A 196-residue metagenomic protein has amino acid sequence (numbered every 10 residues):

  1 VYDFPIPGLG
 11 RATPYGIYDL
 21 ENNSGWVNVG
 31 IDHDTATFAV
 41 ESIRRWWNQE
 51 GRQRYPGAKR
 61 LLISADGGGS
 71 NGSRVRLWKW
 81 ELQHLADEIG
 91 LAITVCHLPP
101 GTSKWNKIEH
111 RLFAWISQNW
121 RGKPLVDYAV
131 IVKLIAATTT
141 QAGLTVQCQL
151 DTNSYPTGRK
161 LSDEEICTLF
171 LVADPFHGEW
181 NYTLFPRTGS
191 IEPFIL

Functional and structural regions predicted by a protein language model:
V1-S64, G68-G69: Electropositive, glycine- and tryptophan-enriched low-complexity nucleic-acid-binding patches
S42, W46, L77-E81, R111-I116: Alpha-helical scaffold elements adjacent to nucleotide-binding pockets in ATP/GTP-utilizing enzyme cores
R60-G67, V95-P100, L134-I135: Extended hydrophobic secondary-structure segments that form protein cores and membrane-embedded regions
A65-W78, P99-W105: Acidic, metal-coordinating catalytic cores used for nucleic-acid/nucleotide bond scission and strand-transfer chemistry
W78-T94: Two-metal-ion acidic nuclease core segments, chiefly of the RNase H-like superfamily
E88, A114, Q118-G122, A137: Short, well-ordered loop/turn and helix-capping segments at boundaries between secondary-structure elements and domains
V95-S117: RNase H-like two-metal-ion nuclease catalytic core shared by retroviral integrases and related mobile-element nucleases
G122-L196: C-terminal accessory extensions appended to soluble enzyme cores
